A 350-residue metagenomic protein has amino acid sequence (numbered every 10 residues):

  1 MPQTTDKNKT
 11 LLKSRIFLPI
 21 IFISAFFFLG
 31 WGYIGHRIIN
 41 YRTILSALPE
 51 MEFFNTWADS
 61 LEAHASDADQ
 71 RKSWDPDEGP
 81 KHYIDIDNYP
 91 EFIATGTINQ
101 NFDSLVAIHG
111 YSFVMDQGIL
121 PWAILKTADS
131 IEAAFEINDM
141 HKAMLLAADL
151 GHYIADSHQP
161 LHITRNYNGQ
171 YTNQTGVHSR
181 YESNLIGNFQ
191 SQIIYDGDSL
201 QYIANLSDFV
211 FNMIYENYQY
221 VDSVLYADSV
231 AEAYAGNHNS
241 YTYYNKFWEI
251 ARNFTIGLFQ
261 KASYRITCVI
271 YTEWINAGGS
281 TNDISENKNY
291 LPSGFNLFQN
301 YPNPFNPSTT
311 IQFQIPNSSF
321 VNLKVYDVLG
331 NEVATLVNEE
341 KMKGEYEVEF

Functional and structural regions predicted by a protein language model:
M1-L12: N-terminal secretory signal peptides that target proteins for export/translocation
L18-F27: Bacterial N-terminal signal peptides
L29-D149, R165-I275: N-terminal, motif-rich segments that launch catalysis or mediate targeting to/interaction with membranes, typified by
A155-G169: Catalytic Zn2+-binding segment of zinc metalloproteases
T281-K288: Short, compositionally biased serine/threonine- and acidic-rich segments at solvent-exposed termini, linkers, or domain
K288-F350: C-terminal outer-membrane/trafficking sorting elements
